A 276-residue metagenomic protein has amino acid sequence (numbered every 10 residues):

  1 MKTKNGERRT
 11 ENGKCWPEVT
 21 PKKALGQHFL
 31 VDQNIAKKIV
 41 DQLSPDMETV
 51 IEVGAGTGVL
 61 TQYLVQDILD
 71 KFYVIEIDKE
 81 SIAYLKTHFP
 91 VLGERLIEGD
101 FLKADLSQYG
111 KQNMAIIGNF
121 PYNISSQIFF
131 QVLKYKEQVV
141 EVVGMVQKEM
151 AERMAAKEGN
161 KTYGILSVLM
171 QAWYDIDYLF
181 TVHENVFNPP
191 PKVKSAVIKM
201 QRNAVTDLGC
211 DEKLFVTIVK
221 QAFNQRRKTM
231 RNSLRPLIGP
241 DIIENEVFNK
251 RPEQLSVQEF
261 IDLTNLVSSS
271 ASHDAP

Functional and structural regions predicted by a protein language model:
M1-T217, L237, E259-D262, H273-P276: Catalytic cores of RNA-modifying enzymes
R202, V219-P276: C-terminal lobe and adjacent flexible extensions of AdoMet/dcAdoMet transferase-like proteins
